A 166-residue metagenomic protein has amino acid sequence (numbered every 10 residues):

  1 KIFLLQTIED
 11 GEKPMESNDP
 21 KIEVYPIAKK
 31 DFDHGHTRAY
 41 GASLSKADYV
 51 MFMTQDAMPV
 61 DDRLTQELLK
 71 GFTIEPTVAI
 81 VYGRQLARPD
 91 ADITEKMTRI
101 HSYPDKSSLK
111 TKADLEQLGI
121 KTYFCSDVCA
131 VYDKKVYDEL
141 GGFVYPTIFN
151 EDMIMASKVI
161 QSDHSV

Functional and structural regions predicted by a protein language model:
K1-A28: Acidic donor-binding segment of Leloir-type glycosyltransferases
A28-S45: Glycine-rich, basic loop-to-helix element that forms the pyrophosphate-binding segment of sugar-nucleotide handling
K46-A47, S126-L140: Conserved nucleotide-sugar donor-binding and metal-coordinating catalytic region shared by glycosyltransferases
V50: Short aromatic/hydrophobic "clamp" motif used to bind/position activated sugar donors
T54-M58: The conserved acidic donor/metal-binding loop of glycosyltransferases
D62-K96: Conserved donor NDP-sugar-binding/catalytic core segment of glycosyltransferases
G83, H101-T122: Short, flexible, basic/aromatic active-site loop/helix in glycosyltransferases
F149-M155: Acidic donor-binding loop at a coil-to-helix junction in glycosyltransferase catalytic cores that engages
